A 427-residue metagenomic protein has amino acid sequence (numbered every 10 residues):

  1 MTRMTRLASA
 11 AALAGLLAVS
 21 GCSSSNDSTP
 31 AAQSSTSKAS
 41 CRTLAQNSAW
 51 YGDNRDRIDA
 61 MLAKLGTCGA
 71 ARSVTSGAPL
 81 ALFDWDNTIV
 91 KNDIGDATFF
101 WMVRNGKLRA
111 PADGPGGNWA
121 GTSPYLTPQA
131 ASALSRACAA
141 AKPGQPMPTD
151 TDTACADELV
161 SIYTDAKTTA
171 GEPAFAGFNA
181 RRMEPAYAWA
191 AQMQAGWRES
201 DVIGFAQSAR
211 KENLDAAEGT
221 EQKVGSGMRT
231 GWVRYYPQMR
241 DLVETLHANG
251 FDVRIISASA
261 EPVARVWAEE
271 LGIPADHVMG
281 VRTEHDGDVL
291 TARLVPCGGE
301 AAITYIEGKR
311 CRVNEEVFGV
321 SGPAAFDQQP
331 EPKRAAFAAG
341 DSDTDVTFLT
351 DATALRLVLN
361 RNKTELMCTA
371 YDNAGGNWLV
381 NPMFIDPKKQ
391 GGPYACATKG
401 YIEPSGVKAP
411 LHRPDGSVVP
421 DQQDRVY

Functional and structural regions predicted by a protein language model:
T2-W85, D93, T98-Y125, L134: Non-catalytic pre-domain segments flanking phosphatase-related domains
T36-D53, R72-S73, A78, F178-R181 (+1 more regions): C-terminal cap/substrate-recognition subdomain and adjoining C-terminal extension of metal-dependent phosphatase-like
M61-A70, T169-P173, R229-V233, M279: Short, functional N-terminal and low-complexity linear motifs
G95, M102, A110-R229: A metal-dependent, Asp-based hydrolase signature
